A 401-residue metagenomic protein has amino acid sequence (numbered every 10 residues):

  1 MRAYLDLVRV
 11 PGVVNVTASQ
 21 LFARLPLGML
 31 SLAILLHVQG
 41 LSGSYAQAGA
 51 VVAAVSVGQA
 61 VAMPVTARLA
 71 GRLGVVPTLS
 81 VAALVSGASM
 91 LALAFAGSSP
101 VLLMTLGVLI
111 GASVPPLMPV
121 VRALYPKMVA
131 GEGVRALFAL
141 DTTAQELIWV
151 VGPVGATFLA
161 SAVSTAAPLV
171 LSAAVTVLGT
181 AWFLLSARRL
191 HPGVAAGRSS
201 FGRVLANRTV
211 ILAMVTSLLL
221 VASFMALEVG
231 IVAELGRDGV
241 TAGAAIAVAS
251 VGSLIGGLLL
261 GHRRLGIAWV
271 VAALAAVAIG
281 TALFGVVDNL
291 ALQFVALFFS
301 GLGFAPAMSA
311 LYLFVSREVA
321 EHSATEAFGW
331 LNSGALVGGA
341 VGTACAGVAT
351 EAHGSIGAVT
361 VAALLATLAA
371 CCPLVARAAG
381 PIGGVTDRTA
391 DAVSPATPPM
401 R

Functional and structural regions predicted by a protein language model:
R2-A60, V204-A249: Helix-loop boundary and gating motifs at the non-cytosolic
L21, P100-P116, L218, Q293-P306: Hydrophobic core of transmembrane alpha-helices in multi-pass small-molecule transporters, especially MFS/SLC-type
I34, P115-V129, P306-V319: Intracellular juxtamembrane helix-capping segments at the cytosolic ends of symmetry-related transmembrane helices
V61-V75, A160, I255-W269, T350: Helix-to-loop junctions at the C-terminal end of transmembrane segments in multipass secondary transporters
L84-S98, A276-D288: C-terminal ends and interior cores of transmembrane alpha-helices in multi-pass membrane transporters/permeases
G107-L147: Cytoplasmic helix-loop-helix junction between adjacent transmembrane helices in 12-TM secondary transporters
A268-L311: C-terminal transmembrane helical hairpin of 12-TM major facilitator-type secondary transporters
H322-S355: A late C-terminal transmembrane helix in Major Facilitator Superfamily
